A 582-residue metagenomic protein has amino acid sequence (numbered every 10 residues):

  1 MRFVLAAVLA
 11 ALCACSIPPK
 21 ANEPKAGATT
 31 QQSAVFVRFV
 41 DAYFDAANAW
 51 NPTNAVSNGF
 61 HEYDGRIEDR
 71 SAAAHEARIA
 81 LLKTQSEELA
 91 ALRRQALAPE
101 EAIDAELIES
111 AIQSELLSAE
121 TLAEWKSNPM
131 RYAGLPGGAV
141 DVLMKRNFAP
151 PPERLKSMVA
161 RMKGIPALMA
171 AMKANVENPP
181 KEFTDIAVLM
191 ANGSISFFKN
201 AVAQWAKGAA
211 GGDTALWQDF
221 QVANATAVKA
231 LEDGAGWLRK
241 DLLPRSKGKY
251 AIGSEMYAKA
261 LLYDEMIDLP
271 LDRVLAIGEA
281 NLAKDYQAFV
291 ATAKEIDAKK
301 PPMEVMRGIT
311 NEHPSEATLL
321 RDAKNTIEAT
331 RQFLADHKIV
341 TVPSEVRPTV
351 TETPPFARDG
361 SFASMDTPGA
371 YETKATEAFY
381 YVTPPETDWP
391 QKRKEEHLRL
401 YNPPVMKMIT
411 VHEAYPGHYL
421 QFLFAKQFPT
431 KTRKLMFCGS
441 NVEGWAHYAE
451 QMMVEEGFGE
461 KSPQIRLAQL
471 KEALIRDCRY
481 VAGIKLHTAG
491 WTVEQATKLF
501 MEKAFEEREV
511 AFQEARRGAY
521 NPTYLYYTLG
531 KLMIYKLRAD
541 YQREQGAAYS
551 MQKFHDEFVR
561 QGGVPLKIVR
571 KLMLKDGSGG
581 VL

Functional and structural regions predicted by a protein language model:
M1-A7: Sec-dependent signal peptide recognition, specifically the positively charged N-region followed immediately by
V8-A10, G278: Disulfide-bonded cysteine motifs in exported proteins
L12-A14: C-terminal motif of bacterial Sec signal peptides marking the signal peptidase cleavage site
S16-L582: N-terminal maturation segment of proteins
